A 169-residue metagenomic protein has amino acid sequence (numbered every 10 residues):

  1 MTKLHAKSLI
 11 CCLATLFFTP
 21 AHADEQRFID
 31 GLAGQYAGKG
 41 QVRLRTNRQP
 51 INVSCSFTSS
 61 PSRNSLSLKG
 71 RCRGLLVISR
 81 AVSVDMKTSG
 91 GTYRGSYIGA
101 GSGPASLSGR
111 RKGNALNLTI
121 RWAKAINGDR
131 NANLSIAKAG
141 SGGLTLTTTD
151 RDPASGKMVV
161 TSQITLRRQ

Functional and structural regions predicted by a protein language model:
M1, H22-E25: Absolute protein N-terminus
M1-I10: Bacterial N-terminal signal peptides that target proteins for export
C11-L16: Hydrophobic alpha-helical targeting segments used for export or membrane insertion
F18-P20: N-terminal signal peptide c-region/cleavage motif recognized by signal peptidases
D24-L134, D152-Q169: Central antiparallel beta-sheet cores of small beta-barrel/beta-sandwich binding domains
I136-K138: Acidic, contiguous internal or C-terminal segments within carbohydrate-active enzymes that form a structured patch used
S141-A154: Low-complexity, intrinsically disordered Gly/Pro/Thr-rich segments
